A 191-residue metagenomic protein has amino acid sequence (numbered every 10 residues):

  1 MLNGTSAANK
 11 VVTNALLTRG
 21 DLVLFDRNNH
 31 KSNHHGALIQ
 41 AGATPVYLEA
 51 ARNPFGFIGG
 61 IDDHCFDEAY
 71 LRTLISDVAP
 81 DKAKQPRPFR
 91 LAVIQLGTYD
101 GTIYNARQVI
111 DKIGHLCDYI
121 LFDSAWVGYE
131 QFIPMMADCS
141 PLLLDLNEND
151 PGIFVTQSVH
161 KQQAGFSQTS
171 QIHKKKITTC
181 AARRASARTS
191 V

Functional and structural regions predicted by a protein language model:
N3-V191: Conserved PLP-enzyme active-site core in the AAT-like
